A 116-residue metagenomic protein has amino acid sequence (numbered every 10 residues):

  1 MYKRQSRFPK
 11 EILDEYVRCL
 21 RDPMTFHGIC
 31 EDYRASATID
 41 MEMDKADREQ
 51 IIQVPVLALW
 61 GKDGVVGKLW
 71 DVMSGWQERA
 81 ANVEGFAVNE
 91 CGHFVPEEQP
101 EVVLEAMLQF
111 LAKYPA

Functional and structural regions predicted by a protein language model:
M1-Y2: Conserved small/polar residues in nucleotide/adenosyl-binding loops
S6-R79, E84-A87: Conserved serine/cysteine hydrolase catalytic core
A81-A116: Catalytic active-site module of serine/aspartate enzymes centered on a nucleophile-bearing elbow/loop
